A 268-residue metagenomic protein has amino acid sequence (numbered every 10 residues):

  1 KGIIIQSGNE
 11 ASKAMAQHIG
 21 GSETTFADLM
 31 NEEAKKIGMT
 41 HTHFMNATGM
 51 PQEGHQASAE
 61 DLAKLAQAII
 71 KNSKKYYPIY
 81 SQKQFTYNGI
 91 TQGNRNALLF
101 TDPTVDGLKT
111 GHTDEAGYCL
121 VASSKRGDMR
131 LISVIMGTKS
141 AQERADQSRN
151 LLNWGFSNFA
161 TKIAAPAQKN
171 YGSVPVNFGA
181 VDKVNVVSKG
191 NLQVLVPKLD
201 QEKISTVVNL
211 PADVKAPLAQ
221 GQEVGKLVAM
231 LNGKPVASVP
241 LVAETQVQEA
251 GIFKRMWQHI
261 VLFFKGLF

Functional and structural regions predicted by a protein language model:
K1-Q6, A27-D28: Signal peptide-directed extracytoplasmic domains
I3, A34, L227: Terminal peptide-recognition signature
Q6, E10, G20: Active-site-proximal cofactor/substrate-binding loop regions of enzyme domains
N9, N31, N46, N94-N96: Asparagine-centered polar/low-complexity signal
K13: A short acidic, helix-capping loop that chelates divalent metal ions and anchors anionic groups
A16-Q67: Mid-domain, small-residue-enriched loop/turn segments at the edges of structured enzyme/sensor domains
M39-T40, P51-Q56, E60-F268: Domain-terminus/edge residues, biased toward the C-terminal soluble/receptor-binding domains of extracytoplasmic
